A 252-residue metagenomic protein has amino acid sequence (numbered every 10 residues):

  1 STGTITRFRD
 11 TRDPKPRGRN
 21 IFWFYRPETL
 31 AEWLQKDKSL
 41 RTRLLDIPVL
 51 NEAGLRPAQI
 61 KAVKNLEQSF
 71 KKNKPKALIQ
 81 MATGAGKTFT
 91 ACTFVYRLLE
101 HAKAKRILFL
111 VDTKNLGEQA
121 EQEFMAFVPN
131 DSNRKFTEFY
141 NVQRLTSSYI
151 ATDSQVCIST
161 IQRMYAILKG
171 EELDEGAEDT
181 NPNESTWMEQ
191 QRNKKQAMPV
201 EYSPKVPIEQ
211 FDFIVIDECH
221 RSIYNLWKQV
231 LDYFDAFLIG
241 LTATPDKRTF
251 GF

Functional and structural regions predicted by a protein language model:
S1-R106, N115, Q119-D131, T152-V156 (+3 more regions): ATP-dependent helicase/translocase motor core
T2, Q59, G84, T113 (+4 more regions): Conserved structural-core and active-site-/substrate-pathway-adjacent residues in large, well-folded domains of enzymes
F94, E123, N141-T146, N225-W227: Short beta-alpha junctions and helix-cap segments that line functional grooves
F109: Conserved SAM-binding loop
K114, F136-S147, I161-A166: Conserved helicase motor
D131-F139, I239-G240, R248: Acidic/polar loop patches that form or flank catalytic/metal-binding clefts of enzymes that bind anionic ligands
Y149-I150, K205: Short amphipathic alpha-helix with an adjacent loop that forms part of the alpha/beta core around
Q162-F252: Signature of the SF2 helicase/ATPase Hel1-core->accessory helical subdomain module
